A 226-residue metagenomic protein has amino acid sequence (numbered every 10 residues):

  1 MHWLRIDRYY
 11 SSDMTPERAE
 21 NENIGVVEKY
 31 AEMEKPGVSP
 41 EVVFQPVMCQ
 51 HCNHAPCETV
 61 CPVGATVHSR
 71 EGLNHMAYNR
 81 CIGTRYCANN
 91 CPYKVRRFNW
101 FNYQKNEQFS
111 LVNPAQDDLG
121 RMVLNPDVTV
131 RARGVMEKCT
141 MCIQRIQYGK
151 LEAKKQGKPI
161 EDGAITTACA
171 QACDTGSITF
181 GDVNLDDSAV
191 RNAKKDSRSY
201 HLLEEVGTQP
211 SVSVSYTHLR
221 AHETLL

Functional and structural regions predicted by a protein language model:
M1-R8, H54-R80, Y86-K105, M136-A189: Iron-sulfur cluster-binding cysteine motifs and their immediate structural context in ferredoxin-like electron-transfer
D13-F44, S110-R131, V135-R145: Surface-exposed acidic, glycine/proline-enriched linker/cap segments that occur as 15-30-residue helix-coil
K35, S39, V47-H51, A55 (+5 more regions): Hydrophobic alpha-helical scaffolding
Y200-L202, V206-Q209, S213: C-terminal intrinsically disordered, low-complexity extensions immediately downstream of enzyme catalytic cores
T217-T224: Conserved small/polar residues in nucleotide/adenosyl-binding loops
